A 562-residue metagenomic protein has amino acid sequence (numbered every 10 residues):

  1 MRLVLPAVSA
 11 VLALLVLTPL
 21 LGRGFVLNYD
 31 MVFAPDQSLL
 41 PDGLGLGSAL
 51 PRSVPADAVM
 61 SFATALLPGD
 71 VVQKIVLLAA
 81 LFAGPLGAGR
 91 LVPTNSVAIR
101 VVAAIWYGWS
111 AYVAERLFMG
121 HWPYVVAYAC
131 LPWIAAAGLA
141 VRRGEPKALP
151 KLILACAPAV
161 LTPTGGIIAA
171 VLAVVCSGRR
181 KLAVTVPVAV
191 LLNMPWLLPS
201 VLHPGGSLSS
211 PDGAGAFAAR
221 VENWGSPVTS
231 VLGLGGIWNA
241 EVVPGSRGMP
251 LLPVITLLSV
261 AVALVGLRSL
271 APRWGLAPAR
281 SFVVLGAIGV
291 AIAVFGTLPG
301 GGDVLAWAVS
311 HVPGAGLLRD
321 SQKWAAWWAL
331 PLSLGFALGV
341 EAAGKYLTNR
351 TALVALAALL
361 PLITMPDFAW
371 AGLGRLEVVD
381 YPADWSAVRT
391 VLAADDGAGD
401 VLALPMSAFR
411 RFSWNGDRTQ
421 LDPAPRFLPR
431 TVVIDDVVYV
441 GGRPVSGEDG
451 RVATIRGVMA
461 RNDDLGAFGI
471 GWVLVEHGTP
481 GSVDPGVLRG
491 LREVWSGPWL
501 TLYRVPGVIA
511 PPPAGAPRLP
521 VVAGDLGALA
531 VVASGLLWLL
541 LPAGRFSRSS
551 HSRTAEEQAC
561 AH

Functional and structural regions predicted by a protein language model:
P6-A10, S210-D212, P361-H562: Extracytoplasmic
S9, F82-L91, A98-G178, L182-S200 (+2 more regions): Membrane-embedded helix bundles of polyisoprenyl
S9-S48, T185-L232, L402-D422: Aromatic-rich transmembrane-lumenal/periplasmic boundary elements in polytopic membrane proteins
A10-P85, I105, S110-Y128: Membrane-interface coil-to-helix junctions
D42-G43, L191-L270, S321, G457-A460 (+3 more regions): Periplasmic/ER-lumenal interhelical loops and adjacent helix-loop junctions in multi-pass membrane proteins
V113-V125, G245, V283, A287-L338 (+3 more regions): Membrane-helix boundary/interfacial segments in multi-pass membrane proteins
P187-V190, A337-D367, D525-V532, A561-H562: Signature aromatic-anchored transmembrane alpha helix within multi-pass, membrane-resident enzymes that catalyze glycan
G236-N239, P250-A291, V532-R545: Hydrophobic, aromatic-rich transmembrane alpha-helices and their immediate juxtamembrane boundary segments
